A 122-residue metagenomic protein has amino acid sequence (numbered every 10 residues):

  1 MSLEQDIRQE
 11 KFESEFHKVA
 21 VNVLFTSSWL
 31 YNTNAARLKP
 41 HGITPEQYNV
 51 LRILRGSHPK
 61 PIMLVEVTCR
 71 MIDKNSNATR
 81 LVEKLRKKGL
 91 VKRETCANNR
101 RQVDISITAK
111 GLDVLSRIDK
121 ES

Functional and structural regions predicted by a protein language model:
M1-H41, L90: N-terminal leader segment of winged-helix/HTH proteins
Q5-D6, E83-S122: Charged, amphipathic alpha-helical coiled-coil/dimerization segments
N22, N49-I53, D113: Pre-recognition alpha-helix immediately N-terminal to the DNA-recognition helix within helix-turn-helix or winged-helix
W29-R37, R70, D113, R117 (+1 more regions): Solvent-exposed, charged/polar functional surfaces in cytosolic regulatory/catalytic domains
N32-K74: N-terminal helix-turn-helix DNA-binding core of bacterial DNA-binding proteins
L64, V82-E83: Short, hydrophobic-biased segments on the C-terminal half of alpha helices that form "recognition helices"
